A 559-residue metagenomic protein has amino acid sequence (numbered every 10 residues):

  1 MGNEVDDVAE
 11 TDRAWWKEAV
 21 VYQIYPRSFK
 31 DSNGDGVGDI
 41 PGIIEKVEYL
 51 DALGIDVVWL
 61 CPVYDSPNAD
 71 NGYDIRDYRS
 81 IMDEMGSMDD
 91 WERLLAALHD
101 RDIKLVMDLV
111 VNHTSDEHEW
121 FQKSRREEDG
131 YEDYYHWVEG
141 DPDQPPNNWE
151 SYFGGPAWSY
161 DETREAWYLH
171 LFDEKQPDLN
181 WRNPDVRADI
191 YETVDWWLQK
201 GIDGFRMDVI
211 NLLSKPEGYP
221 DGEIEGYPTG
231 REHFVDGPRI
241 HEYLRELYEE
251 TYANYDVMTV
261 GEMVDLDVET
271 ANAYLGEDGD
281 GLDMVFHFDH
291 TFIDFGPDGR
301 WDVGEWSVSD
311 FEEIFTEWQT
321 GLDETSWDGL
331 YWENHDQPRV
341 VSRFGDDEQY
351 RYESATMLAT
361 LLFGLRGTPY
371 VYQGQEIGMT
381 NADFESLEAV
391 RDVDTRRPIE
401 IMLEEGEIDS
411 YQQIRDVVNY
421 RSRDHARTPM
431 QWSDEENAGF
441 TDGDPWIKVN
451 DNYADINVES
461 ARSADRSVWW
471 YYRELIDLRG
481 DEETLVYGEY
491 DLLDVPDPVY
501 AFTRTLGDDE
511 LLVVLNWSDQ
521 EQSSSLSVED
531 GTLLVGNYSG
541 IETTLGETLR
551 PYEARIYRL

Functional and structural regions predicted by a protein language model:
G2, D6-D195, Q199, L212-D267 (+2 more regions): Acidic/aromatic-lined carbohydrate-recognition and catalytic surfaces of CAZymes acting on diverse glycans
V20-Y22, V58, L105-M107, F205 (+4 more regions): Hydrophobic faces of well-ordered beta-strands that scaffold small-molecule active sites in alpha/beta enzyme cores
Q122-E165, D298-G321, Y411-N450: Core domains of carbohydrate- and sulfate-ester-processing enzymes
T229, S326-Q349: Active-site clefts of carbohydrate-active enzymes
E232, E242-N254, M258, Y274-L275 (+7 more regions): Loop/helix patches that line or flank the sugar-binding groove of alpha-linked glycan CAZymes
E521-Y538: Beta-strand-rich binding/interaction modules
T543-L559: C-terminal beta-strand-rich structural cap/linker in extracellular carbohydrate-active enzymes
